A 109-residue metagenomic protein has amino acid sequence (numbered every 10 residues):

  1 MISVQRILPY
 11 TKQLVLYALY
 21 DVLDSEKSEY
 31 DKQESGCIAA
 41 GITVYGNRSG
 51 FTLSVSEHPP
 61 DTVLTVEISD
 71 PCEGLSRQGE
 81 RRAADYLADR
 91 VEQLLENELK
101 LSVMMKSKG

Functional and structural regions predicted by a protein language model:
M1-G109: Ser/Thr-rich, low-complexity intrinsically disordered terminal regions
